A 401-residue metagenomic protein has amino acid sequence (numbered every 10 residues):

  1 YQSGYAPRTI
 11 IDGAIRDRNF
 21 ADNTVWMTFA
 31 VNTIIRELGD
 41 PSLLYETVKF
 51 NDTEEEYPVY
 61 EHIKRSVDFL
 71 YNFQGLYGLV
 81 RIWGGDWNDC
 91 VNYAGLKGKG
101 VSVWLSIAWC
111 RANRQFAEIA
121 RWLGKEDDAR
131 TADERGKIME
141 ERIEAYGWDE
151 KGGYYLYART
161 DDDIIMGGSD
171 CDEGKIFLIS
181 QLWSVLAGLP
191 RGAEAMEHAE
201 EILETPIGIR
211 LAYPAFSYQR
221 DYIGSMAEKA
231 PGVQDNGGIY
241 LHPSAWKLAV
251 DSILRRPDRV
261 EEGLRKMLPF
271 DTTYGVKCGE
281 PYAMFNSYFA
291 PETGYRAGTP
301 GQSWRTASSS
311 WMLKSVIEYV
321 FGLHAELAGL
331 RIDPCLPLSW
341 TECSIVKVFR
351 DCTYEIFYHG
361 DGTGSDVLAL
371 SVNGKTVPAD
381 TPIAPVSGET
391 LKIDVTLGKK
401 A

Functional and structural regions predicted by a protein language model:
Y1-G78, S102-C110, G237-V260, L264 (+4 more regions): Aromatic-rich carbohydrate-recognition surfaces in CAZymes
Y1-P7, R36-L38, F50-L79, R135-G153 (+3 more regions): Long, well-ordered core segments of solenoidal/helical folds
Y5-W26, N51-Y57, Y77-V101, G152-F177 (+2 more regions): Carbohydrate-binding/catalytic loop surfaces
D17-F20, I35, Y60-E61, A145-G147 (+7 more regions): A general structural signal for short secondary-structure junctions and capping/turn motifs
L38, F116, A120-L123, D127 (+3 more regions): Long alpha-helical scaffolds in large eukaryotic adaptor/regulatory proteins, encompassing alpha-solenoid repeat systems
L43-E46, K151, A328: Structured alpha-helical bundle/scaffold domains in large eukaryotic membrane-trafficking regulators
A108-I223, R265, P269-A297, V348 (+1 more regions): Catalytic cores of carbohydrate-active enzymes
E201-I202, S217, K229-Q234, A249-A401: Non-catalytic C-terminal accessory modules of carbohydrate-active enzymes
